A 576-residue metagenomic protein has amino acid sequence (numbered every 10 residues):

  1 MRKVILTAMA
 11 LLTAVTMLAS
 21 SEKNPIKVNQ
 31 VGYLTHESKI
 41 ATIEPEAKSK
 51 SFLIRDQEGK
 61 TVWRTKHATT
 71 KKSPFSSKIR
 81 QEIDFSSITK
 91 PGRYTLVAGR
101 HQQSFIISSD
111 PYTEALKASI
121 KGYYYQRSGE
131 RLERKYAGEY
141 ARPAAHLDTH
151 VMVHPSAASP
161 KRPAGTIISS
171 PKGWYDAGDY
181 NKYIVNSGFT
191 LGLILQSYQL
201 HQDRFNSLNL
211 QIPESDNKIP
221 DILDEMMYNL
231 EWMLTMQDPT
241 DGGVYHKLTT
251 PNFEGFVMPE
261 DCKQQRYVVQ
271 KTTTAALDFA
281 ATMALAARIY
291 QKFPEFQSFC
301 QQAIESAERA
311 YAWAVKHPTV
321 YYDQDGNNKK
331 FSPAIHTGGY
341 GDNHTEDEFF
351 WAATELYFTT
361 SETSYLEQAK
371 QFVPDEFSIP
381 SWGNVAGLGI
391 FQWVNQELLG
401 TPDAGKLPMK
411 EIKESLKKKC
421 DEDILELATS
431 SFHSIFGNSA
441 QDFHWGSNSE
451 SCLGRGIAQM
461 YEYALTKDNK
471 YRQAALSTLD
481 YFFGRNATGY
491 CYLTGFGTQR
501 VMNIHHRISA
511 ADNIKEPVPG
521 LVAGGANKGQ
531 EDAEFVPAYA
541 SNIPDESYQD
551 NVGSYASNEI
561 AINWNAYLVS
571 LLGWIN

Functional and structural regions predicted by a protein language model:
M1-E22: Bacterial Sec-dependent N-terminal signal peptides
S21-V31: Short, compositionally biased P/S/T/A/G/V-rich stretches that sit at domain boundaries
Q30-Q103, S109-E114, K121, Y125-G188 (+7 more regions): Aromatic (Trp/Tyr) and acidic
Q196-Y228, Q265-Y267, L285-I304: Short coil/linker segments at helix-helix boundaries
P220-G243: Carboxylate/His-rich catalytic cores and anion/metal-binding grooves
Q237-H246, P318-G326, S361, A428-T429: Proline-centered turn/helix-capping motifs that create local helix->coil transitions or kinks
E308-A312: Hydrophobic, small-residue-rich alpha-helical packing segments that form membrane-like cores
V373-I379: Solenoid-like repeat scaffolds
